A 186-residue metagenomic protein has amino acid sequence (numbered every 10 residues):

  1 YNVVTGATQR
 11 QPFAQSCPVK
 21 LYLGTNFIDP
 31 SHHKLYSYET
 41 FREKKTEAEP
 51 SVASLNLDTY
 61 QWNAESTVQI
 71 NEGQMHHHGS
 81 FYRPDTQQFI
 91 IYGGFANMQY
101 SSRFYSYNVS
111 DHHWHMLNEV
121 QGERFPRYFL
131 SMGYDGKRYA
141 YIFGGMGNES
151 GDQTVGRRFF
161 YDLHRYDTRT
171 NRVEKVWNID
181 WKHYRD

Functional and structural regions predicted by a protein language model:
Y1-Q15, E39-L57: Beta-propeller domains
N2, E49-Y60, S102-H113, V155-R172: Beta-propeller blade signature
A7, H32-H33, Q61, T86-Q87 (+3 more regions): Structural signal for glycine-centered tight turns and loop->strand junctions in beta-sheet-rich domains
Q9-Q11, N63-E65, H115-L117, E174: A structural motif specific to WD40 beta-propellers
A14-Y38, E43, V52, T67-N97 (+5 more regions): Conserved short beta-strand element of beta-propeller blades
A48, L57-S66, E72-Q74: Long, hydrophobic/aromatic-enriched structural stretches that serve as scaffold segments
G144, N148-G151: C-terminal amphipathic alpha-helical segment
R172, W177-I179: Charged/polar, low-hydrophobicity segments characteristic of intrinsically disordered regions and flexible loops
